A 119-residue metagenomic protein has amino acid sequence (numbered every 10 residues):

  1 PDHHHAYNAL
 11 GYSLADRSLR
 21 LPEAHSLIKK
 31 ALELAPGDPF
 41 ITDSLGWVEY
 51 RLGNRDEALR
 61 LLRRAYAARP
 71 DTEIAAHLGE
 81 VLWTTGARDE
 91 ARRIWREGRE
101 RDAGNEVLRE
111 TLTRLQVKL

Functional and structural regions predicted by a protein language model:
H3, D38, D71-T72, N105: Residue-level recognition of tetratricopeptide repeat
A6, I41, I74-A75, L108: TPR alpha-solenoid repeat register
Y7, H25, L59, D89-R92 (+2 more regions): Conserved positions within tetratricopeptide repeat
Y12-S13, W47, E80, R114: Residue-level recognition of tetratricopeptide repeat
A15-D16, Y50, W83, V117: Specific register positions within alpha-helical solenoid repeats of the TPR/Sel1-like families, i.e., one
R17-K30, L52-R64, G86-I94: Structural signature of tandem alpha-helical TPR/SEL1-like repeats, specifically the intra-repeat loop/turn
L34, A67-A68, R101: Structural marker of alpha-solenoid helical repeat scaffolds
